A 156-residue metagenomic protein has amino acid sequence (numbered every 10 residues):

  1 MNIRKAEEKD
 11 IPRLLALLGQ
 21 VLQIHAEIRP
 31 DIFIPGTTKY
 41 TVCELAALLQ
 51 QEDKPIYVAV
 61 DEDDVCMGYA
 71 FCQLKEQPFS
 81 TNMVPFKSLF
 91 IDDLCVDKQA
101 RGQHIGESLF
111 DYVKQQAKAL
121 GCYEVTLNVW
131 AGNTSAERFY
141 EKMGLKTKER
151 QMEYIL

Functional and structural regions predicted by a protein language model:
N2-L17: A short beta-loop-alpha structural element at the N-terminal edge of CoA-dependent acyl/N-acetyltransferase catalytic
Q23-L45: Conserved GNAT-fold acetyl-CoA-binding loop/helix
C43-V58, F90: A short helix-loop-beta-strand connector motif used in the catalytic cores of GNAT acetyltransferases and, in some
V58, V65-L74, C95: Conserved beta-strand in the GNAT
D93-V96, G102-Q115, K142: Conserved acetyl-CoA-binding loop-helix of GNAT-fold acetyltransferases
E107, D111, A119, A131-E149: Conserved active-site alpha-helix within GNAT-family acetyltransferase domains
K118-N128: Conserved GNAT acetyl-CoA-binding A-motif
T126-A136, E153-L156: Conserved beta-strand-loop-alpha-helix junction that forms the acyl-donor binding cleft
